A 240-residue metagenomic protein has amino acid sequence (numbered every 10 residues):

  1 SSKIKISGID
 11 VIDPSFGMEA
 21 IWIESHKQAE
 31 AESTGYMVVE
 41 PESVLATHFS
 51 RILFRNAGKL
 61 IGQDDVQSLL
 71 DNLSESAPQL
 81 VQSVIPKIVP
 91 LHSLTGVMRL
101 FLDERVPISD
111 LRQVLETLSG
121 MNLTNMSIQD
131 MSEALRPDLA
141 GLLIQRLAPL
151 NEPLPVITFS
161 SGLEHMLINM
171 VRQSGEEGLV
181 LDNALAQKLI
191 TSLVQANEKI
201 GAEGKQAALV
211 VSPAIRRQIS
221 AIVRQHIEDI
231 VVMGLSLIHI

Functional and structural regions predicted by a protein language model:
S1-I238: Membrane-embedded alpha-helical signal segments
